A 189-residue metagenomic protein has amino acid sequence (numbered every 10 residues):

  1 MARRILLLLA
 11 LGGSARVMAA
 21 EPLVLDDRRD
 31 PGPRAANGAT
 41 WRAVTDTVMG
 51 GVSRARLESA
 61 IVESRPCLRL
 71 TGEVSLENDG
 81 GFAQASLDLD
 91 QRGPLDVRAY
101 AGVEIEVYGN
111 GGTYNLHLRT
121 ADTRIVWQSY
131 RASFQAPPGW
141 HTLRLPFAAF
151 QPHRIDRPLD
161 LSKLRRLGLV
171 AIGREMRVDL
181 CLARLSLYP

Functional and structural regions predicted by a protein language model:
M1-L7: N-terminal export leaders
L8-A19: Hydrophobic h-region of N-terminal signal peptides that target proteins for export in Gram-negative bacteria
V17-P189: Beta-rich carbohydrate-recognition modules and glycan-binding surfaces
